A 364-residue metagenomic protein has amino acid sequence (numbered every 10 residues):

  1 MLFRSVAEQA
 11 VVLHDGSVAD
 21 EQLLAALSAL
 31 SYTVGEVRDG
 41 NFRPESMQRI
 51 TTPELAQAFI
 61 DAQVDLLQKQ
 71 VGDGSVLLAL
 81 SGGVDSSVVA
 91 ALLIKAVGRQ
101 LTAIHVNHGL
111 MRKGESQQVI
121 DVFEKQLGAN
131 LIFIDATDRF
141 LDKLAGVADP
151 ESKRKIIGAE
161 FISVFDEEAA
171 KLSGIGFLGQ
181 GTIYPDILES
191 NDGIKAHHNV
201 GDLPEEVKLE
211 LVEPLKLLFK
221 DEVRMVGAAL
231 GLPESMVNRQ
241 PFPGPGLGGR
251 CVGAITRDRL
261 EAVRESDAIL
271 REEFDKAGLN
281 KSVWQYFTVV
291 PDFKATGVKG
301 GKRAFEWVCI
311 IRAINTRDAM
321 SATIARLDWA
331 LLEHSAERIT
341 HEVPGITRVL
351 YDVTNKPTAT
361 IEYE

Functional and structural regions predicted by a protein language model:
F3-G176, P185, D192-E364: RNA-binding accessory domains that recognize and position tRNA/RNA substrates
Q180-T182: Extended catalytic-interface subdomain
